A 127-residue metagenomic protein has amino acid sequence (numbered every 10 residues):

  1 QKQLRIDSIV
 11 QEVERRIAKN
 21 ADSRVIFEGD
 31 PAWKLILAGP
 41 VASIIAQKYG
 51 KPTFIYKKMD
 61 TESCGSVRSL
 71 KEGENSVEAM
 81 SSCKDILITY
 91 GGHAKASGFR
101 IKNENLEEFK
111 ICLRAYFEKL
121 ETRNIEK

Functional and structural regions predicted by a protein language model:
Q1-C112: Hydrophobic helix-and-loop "lid/oligomerization" segment in the mid-to-C-terminal part of catalytic domains
A115-K127: A contiguous loop/helix-start segment that scaffolds small-molecule binding in enzyme catalytic cores
